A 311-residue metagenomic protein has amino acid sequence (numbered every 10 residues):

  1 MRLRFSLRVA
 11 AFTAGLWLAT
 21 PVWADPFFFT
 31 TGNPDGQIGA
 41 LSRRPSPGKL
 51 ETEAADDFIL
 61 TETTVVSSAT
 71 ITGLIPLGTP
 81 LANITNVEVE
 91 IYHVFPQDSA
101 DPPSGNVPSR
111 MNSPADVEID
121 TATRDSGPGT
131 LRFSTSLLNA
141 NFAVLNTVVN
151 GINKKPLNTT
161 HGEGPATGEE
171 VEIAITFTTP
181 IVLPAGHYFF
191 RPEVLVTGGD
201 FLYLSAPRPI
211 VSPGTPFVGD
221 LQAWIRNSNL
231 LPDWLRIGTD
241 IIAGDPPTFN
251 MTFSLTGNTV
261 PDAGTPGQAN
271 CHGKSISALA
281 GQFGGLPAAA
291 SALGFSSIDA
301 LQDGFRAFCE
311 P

Functional and structural regions predicted by a protein language model:
M1-A10: Bacterial N-terminal signal peptides that target proteins for export
V9-A19: Bacterial N-terminal signal peptides
P21-P47, S104-N106, N258-A278: Boundary/junction segments of secreted and surface-exposed precursor proteins
D35-L77: A short beta-strand-loop element at or near the start of a globular domain
E51, I75, L81-V218: Aromatic- and Gly/Pro-enriched, solvent-exposed loop/edge beta-strand patches characteristic of beta-rich domains
R208-V260: PGST-rich, cysteine-poor low-complexity/disordered linker and tail segments that act as flexible spacers
V260-P311: Soluble extracellular-acting proteins and domains
